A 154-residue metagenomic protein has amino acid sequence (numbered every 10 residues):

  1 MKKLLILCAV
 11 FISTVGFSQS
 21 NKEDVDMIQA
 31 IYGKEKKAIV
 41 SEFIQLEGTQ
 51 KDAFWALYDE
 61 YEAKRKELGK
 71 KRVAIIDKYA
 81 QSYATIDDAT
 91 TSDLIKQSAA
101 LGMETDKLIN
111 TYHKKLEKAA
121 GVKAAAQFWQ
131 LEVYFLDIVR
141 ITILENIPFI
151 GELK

Functional and structural regions predicted by a protein language model:
M1-L4, Q19: Positively charged n-region of N-terminal signal peptides that target proteins for export
L4, K37-A38: Short hydrophobic "helix-edge" motifs at membrane interfaces and signal-peptide entry regions
L4-T14: Sec-dependent N-terminal signal peptides
T14-S20: Sec/Tat signal peptide C-region and signal peptidase I cleavage site
F17, E62-R65, L136-V139: A short hydrophobic/aromatic micro-motif that marks alpha-helical segments and, especially, helix-coil
V25-D26, I31-K34, F43, D106-K154: Amphipathic, charged alpha-helical segments and their helix-to-coil junctions in extracytoplasmic/peripheral assemblies
D26, I39-A119: Amphipathic alpha-helical segments
